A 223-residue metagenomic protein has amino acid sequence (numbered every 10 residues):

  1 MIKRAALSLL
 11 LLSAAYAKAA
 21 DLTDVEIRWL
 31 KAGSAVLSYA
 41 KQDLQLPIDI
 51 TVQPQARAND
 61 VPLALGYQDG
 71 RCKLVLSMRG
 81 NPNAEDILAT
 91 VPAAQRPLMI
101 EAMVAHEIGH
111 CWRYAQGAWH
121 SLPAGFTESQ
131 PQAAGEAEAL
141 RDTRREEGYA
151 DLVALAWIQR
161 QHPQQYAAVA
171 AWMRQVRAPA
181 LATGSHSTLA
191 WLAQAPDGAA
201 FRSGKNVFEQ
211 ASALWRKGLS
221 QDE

Functional and structural regions predicted by a protein language model:
I2-S8: Sec-dependent signal peptide recognition, specifically the positively charged N-region followed immediately by
L9-A19: Hydrophobic h-region of N-terminal signal peptides that target proteins for export in Gram-negative bacteria
V25-N83, P97: Auxiliary, metal-adjacent structural segments of Zn-dependent hydrolase domains
L44-P54, S121, Q161-W172: Surface-exposed patches in mature extracellular/periplasmic domains of secreted proteins
P82-V104, R141: Short pre-active-site segment immediately N-terminal to the catalytic Zn-binding motif
A102-A118, D151: Active-site recognition of the HExxH zinc-binding catalytic motif
Y114-E147: Post-HEXXH active-site segment of zinc metalloproteases
R141-T143, L152-E223: Long, well-structured alpha-helical subdomains associated with metal-dependent extracellular/ecto-lumenal hydrolases
